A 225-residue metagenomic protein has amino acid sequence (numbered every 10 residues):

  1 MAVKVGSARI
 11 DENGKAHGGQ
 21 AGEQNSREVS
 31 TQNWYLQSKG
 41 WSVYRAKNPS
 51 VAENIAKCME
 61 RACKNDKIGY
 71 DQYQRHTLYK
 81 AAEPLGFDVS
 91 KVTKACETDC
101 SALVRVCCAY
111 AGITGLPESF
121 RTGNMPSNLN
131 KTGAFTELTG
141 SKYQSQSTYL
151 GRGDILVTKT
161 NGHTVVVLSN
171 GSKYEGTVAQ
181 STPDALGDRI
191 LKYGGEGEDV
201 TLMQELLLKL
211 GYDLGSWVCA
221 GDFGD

Functional and structural regions predicted by a protein language model:
M1-P117, T160-H163, S169-G195: N-terminal capping segments
A111-E137: Short, basic/aromatic beta-hairpin or loop at an interaction surface
L116-G123, I190-D225: Short acidic, glycine/serine/threonine-rich helix-capping segments at coil-helix boundaries
T136-Q146: Short alpha-helix capping/helix-loop boundary micro-motifs
L150-D154: Loop/turn positions that initiate beta-strands
V167-L168, V218: Functionally important transmembrane alpha-helices
